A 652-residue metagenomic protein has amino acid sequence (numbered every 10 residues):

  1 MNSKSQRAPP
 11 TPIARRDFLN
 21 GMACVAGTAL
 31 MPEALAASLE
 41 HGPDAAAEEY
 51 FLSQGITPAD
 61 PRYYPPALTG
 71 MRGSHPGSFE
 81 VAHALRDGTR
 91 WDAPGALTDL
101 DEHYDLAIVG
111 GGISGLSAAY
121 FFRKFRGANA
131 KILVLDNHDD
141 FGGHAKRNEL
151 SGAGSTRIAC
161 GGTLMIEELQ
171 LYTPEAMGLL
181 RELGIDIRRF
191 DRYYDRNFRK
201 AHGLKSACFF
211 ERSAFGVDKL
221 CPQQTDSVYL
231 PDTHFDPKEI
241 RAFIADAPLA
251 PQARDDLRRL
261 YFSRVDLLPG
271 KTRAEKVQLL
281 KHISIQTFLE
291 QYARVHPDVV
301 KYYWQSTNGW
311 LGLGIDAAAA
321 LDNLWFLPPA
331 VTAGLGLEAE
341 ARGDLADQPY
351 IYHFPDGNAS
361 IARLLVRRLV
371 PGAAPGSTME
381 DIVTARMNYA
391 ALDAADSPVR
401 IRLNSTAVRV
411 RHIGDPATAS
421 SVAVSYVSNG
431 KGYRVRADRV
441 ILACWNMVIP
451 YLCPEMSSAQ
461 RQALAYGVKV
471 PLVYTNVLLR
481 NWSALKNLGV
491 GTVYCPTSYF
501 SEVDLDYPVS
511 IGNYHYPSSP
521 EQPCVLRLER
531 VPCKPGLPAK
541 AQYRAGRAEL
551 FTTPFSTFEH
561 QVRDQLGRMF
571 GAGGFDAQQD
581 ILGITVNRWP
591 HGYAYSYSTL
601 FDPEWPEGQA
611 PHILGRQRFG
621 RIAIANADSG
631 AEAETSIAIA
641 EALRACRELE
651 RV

Functional and structural regions predicted by a protein language model:
K4-A26: N-terminal secretory signal peptides and thylakoid transit peptides that target proteins across membranes
E48-G95, K205, A214, V427 (+2 more regions): Conserved flavin/dinucleotide-binding core of flavoenzymes
A59-A67, G143-P174, L324-D344: Glycine-rich active-site loop/strand segments that organize a redox cofactor
E80, R86, W91-L267, T272-V277: N-terminal glycine-rich phosphate/pyrophosphate-binding loop and immediately adjacent elements
D105-S117, L135-H138, L403, A407 (+5 more regions): Conserved beta-strand->loop/alpha-helix structural units within folded catalytic cores of enzymes with alpha/beta
A118-Y120, G143-L150, M177, A318-A319 (+4 more regions): Short, solvent-exposed loop/turn and secondary-structure capping segments
P248-S405, P416: Active-site/ligand-binding neighborhood in enzyme catalytic cores
A395, V399, L403-R527, V531: Mid-domain catalytic core of redox enzymes that form a hydrophobic substrate pocket/lid adjacent to a catalytic redox
